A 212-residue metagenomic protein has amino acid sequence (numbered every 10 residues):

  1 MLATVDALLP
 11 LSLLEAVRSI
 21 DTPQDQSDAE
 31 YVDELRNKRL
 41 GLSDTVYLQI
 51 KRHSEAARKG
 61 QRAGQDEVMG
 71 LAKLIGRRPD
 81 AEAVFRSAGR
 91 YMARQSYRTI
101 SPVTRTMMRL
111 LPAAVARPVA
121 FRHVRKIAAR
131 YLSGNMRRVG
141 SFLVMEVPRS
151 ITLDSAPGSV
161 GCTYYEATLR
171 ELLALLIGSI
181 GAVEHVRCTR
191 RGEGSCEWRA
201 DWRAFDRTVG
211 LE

Functional and structural regions predicted by a protein language model:
M1-E82: N-terminal leader/assembly segments
L2-Q26, R125-E166, A174-E212: Short terminal or interdomain "cap/linker" segment that borders an active site or interface and mediates
D25-K38, R86-S87, T106-M108, I180-R190: Short alpha-helical "patches" and their helix-cap loops
K51-Y164, R187: Amphipathic interaction/junction segments at domain boundaries or subunit interfaces
